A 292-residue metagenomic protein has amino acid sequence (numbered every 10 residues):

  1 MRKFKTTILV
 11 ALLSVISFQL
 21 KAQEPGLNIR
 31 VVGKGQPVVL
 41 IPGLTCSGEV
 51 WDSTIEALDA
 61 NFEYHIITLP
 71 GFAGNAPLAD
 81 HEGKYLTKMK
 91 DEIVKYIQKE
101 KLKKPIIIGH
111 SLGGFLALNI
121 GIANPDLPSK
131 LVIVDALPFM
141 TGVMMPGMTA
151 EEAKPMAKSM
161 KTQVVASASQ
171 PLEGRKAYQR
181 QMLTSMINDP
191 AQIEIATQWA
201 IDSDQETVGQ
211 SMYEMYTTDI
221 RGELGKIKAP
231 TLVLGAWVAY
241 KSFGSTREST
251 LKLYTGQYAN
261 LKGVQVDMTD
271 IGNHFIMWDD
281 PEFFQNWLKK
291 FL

Functional and structural regions predicted by a protein language model:
M1-G26: Bacterial Sec-dependent N-terminal signal peptides
V31-A79: Conserved HGGG/HGGXW glycine-rich cap/lid loop of the alpha/beta-hydrolase fold
V32, I66-I108, L112: Active-site loop/oxyanion-hole signature of alpha/beta-hydrolase fold enzymes
L102-M145: Conserved hydrolase catalytic core segment
K130-Q170: Flexible "cap/lid" loop of the alpha/beta hydrolase fold
G142, S167-T218, G222-E223: Conserved alpha/beta-hydrolase catalytic His-Asp/Glu region
K228-G272: Conserved loop-alpha-helix segment in the C-terminal half of the alpha/beta-hydrolase fold that carries the catalytic
T269-P281, Q285: Catalytic histidine-centered segment of alpha/beta-hydrolase-like enzymes
